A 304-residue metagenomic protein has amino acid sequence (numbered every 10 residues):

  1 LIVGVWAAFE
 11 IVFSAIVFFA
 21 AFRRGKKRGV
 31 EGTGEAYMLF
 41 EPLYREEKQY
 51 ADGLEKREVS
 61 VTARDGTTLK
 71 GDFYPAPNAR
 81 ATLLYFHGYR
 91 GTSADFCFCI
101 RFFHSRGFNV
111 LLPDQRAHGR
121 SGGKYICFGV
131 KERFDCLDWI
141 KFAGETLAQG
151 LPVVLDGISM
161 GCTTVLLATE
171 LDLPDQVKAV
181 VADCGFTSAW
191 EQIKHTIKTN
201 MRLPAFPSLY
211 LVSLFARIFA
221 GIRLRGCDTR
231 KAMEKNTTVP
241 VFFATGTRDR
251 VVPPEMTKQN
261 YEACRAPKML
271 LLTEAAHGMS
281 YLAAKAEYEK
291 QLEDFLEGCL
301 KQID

Functional and structural regions predicted by a protein language model:
I2-T62: An N-terminal hydrophobic leader/cap segment in hydrolases
I100-G122: Conserved alpha/beta-hydrolase
I126-L147: Alpha/beta-hydrolase active-site loop
L167-R225, L272: Hydrolase active-site cap/lid region
T229, P253-E262: Short alpha-helix in the alpha/beta-hydrolase fold that links the catalytic acid
N236-T237, F242-T245, D249: Short beta-strand/loop motif that positions the catalytic acidic residue of the alpha/beta-hydrolase fold
T247-V252, G278-M279: Acidic catalytic loop of the alpha/beta-hydrolase fold
A275-E289: Catalytic histidine-centered segment of alpha/beta-hydrolase-like enzymes
